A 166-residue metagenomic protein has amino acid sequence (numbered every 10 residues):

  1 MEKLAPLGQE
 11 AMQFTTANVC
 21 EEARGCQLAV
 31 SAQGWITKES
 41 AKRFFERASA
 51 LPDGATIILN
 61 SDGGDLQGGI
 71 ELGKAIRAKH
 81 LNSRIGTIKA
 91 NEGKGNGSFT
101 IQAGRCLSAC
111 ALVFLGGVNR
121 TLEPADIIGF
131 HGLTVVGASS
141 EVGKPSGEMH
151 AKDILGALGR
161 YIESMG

Functional and structural regions predicted by a protein language model:
M1-E2: Membrane-interface motif at the C-terminal end of an N-terminal transmembrane signal
A5-D126, F130-G132: Cleft-lining beta-strand/loop regions that shape enzyme active-site pockets
T56, H131-G166: Charged, glycine-interspersed solvent-exposed loop segments at helix/strand-loop junctions that cap or gate access
